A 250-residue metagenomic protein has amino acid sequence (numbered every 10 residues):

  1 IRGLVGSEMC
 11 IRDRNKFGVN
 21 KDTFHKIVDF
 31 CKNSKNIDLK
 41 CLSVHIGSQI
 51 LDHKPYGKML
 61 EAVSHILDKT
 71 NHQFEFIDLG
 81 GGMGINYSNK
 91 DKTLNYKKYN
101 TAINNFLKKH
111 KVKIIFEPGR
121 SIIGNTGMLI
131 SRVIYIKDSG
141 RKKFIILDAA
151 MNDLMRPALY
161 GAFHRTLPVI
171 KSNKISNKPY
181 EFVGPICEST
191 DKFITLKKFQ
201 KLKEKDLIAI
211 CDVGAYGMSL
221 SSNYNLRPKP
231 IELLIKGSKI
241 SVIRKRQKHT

Functional and structural regions predicted by a protein language model:
I1-I11: Single conserved hydrophobic/aromatic residue that forms the stacking wall/gate of nucleotide- or nucleobase-binding
R12-K21, S48-K54: Flexible, glycine/proline-enriched loop segments at strand-loop-helix junctions that form or flank small-ligand binding
R14-K16, D38-S43, F74-D78, K113-I115 (+1 more regions): Structural preference for beta-strand elements that scaffold enzyme active sites
N20-I37, V63-F74: Structured alpha-helical segments in the cores of large, soluble enzyme domains
I46-S48, I77-Y87, P118-R120: Glycine-rich beta-strand-to-loop/alpha-helix junction loops that act as flexible
D52-K58, Y87-K98, G124-Y135, T195-K198: Short glycine/threonine-rich loop-to-helix capping motif typified by GTGT followed within a few residues by an Asp-Pro
V63-I66, Y99-K109: Alpha-helix-loop-beta-strand connector modules within alpha/beta enzyme cores
A102, K111-T250: Charged (often Lys/Glu-rich) extended helix/loop segments that serve as interaction or gating elements
